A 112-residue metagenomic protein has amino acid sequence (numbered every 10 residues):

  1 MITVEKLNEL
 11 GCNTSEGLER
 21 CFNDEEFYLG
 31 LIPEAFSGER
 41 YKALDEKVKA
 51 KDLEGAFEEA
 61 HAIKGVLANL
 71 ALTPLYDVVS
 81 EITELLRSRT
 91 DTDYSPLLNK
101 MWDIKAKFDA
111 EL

Functional and structural regions predicted by a protein language model:
M1-E58, A62-L112: Two-component system phosphorelay core
